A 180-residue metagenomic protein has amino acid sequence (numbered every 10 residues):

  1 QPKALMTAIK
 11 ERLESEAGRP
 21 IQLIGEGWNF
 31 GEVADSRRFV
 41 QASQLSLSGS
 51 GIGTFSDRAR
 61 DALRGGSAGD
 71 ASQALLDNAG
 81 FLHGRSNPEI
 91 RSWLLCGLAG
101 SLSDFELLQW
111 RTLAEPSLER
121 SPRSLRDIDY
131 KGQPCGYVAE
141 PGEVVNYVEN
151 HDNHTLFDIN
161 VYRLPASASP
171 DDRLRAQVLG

Functional and structural regions predicted by a protein language model:
Q1: Active-site groove signature of glycoside hydrolases
A4-I9: Alpha-helical scaffold elements adjacent to nucleotide-binding pockets in ATP/GTP-utilizing enzyme cores
E11-R19: Short helix-capping segments at alpha-helix termini
R19-G180: Conserved alpha/beta catalytic core and glycan-binding cleft of carbohydrate-active enzymes
